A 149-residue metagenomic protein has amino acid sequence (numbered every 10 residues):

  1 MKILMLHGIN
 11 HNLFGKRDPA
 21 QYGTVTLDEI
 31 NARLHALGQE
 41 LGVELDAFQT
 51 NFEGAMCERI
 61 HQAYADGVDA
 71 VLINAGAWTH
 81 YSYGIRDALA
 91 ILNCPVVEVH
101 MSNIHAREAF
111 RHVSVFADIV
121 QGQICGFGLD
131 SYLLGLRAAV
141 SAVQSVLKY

Functional and structural regions predicted by a protein language model:
M1-L4: Extreme N-terminal starter segment of soluble prokaryotic enzymes
I9-H11, G76-T79, S102-I104: Short glycine-rich anion-binding loops that position phosphate/pyrophosphate groups of nucleotides and phosphorylated
F14-D28: Glycine- and acidic-residue-enriched helix-capping/strand-helix junction motifs
N31-F48: Short beta-strand elements in bilobed, periplasmic/extracellular small-molecule ligand-binding domains
L41, L92, I119-V120: Short, structured coil segments at secondary-structure junctions
A47, V97, A106-Y149: Short, glycine-/small-residue-rich phosphate/pyrophosphate-handling segment
N51-V71, A77-N93: N-terminal small/polar loop signature for handling phosphorylated ligands or for N-terminal nucleophile
D87-E98, S102, S114: Glycine/small-residue-rich loop that forms an oxyanion/phosphate-binding "nest" at active or ligand-binding sites
